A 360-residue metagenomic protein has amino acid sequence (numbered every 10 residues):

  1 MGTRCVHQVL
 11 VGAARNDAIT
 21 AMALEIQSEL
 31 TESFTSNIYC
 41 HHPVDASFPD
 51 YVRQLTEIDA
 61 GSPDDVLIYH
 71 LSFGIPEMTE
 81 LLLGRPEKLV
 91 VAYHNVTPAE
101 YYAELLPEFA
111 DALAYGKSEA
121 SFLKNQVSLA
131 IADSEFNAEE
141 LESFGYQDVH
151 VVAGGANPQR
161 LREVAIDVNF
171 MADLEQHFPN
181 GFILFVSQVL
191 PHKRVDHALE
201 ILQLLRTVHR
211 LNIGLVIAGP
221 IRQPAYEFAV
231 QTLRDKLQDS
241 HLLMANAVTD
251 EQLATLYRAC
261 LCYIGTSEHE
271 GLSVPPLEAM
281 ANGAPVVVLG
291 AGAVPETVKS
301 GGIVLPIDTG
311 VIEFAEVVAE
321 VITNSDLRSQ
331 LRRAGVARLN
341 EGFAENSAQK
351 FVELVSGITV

Functional and structural regions predicted by a protein language model:
H41-V44, G214-Q231: Glycosyltransferase donor-sugar binding loop
K124-D173: Donor nucleotide-sugar binding/catalytic pocket of nucleotide-sugar-dependent glycosyltransferases
I131, A172-K193, L199-Q203, V216: Conserved donor-binding/catalytic core segment of Leloir-type glycosyltransferases
G219, E227-E251: Nucleotide-activated donor-binding/catalytic signature segment of Leloir-type glycosyltransferases, i.e., the conserved
T255-C260: Short alpha-helical donor nucleotide-sugar binding micro-motif in glycosyltransferases
E268: Aromatic "clamp/platform" in nucleotide-sugar-dependent glycosyltransferases that forms part of the donor/acceptor
P285-V288: Short hydrophobic beta-strand element within catalytic cores of glycosyltransferases and related nucleotide-activated
I303-I312, E320-S325: Conserved acidic donor-binding segment of nucleotide-sugar-dependent glycosyltransferases
